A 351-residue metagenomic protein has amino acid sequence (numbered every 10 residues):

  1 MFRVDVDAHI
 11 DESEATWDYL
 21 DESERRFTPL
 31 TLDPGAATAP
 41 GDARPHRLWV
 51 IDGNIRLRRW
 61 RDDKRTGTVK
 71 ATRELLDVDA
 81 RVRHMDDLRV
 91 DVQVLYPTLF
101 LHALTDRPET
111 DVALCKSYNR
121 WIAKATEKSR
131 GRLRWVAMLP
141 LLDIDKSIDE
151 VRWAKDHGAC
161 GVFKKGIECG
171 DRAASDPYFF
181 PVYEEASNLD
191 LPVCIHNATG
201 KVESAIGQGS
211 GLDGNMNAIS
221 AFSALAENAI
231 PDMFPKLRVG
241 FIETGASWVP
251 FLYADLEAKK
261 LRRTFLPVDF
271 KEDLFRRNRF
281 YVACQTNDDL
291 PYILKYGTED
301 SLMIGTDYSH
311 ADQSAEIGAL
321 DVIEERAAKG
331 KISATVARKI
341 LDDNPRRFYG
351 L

Functional and structural regions predicted by a protein language model:
M1-V4, S13-T72, L76-V92, R120 (+9 more regions): Mid-to-C-terminal alpha-helical segments outside catalytic/metal-binding sites
D7-H9, H196: Histidine-centered divalent metal-coordination motifs
A8, D307-Y308: Active-site metal-binding loops of divalent metal-dependent hydrolases
T16-P29, E109-L114, S147, F179 (+1 more regions): Aromatic- and acidic-residue-enriched segments that line the glycan-binding/catalytic groove of carbohydrate-active
K64-R73, R83-P108, R132-M138, C160-K164: Divalent metal-dependent hydrolysis catalytic cores, especially in the metallo-beta-lactamase
V78, C115-N119, S147, F179 (+1 more regions): Aromatic/hydrophobic pocket-lining residues that form the small-molecule binding cavity in soluble enzyme cores
T98, L141, N197-G200, Y308-A311: Short glycine-enriched loops at secondary-structure junctions
E127-R134, L139, D145, V151-M303: Catalytic pocket-lining loop regions of alpha/beta-barrel enzymes, especially the amidohydrolase/enolase/GH5 lineages
